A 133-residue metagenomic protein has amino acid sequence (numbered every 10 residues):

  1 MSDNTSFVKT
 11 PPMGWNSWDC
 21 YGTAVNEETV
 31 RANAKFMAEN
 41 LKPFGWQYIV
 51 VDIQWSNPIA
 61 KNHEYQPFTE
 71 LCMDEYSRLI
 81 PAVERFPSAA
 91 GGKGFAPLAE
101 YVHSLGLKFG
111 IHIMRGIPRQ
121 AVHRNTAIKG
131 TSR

Functional and structural regions predicted by a protein language model:
M1-R31, F36: N-terminal module-boundary/linker segments of secreted carbohydrate-active enzymes
A38-R133: Aromatic-lined carbohydrate-binding/catalytic grooves of carbohydrate-active enzymes
